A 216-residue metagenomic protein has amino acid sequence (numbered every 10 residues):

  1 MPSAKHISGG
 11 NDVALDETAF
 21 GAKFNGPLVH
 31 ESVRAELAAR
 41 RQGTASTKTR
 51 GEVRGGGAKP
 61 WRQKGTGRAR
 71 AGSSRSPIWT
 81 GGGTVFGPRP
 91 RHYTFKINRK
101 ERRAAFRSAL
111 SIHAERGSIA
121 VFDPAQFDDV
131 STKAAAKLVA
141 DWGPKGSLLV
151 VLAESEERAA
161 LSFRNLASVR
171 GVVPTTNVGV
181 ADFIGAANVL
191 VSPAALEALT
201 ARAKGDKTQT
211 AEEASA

Functional and structural regions predicted by a protein language model:
M1-Q42, G87-A216: Extended polybasic, low-complexity segments that bind anionic RNA or targeting/receptor surfaces
K48-F86: Glycine/serine-rich anion-binding loops at beta->alpha junctions that coordinate negatively charged ligand groups
